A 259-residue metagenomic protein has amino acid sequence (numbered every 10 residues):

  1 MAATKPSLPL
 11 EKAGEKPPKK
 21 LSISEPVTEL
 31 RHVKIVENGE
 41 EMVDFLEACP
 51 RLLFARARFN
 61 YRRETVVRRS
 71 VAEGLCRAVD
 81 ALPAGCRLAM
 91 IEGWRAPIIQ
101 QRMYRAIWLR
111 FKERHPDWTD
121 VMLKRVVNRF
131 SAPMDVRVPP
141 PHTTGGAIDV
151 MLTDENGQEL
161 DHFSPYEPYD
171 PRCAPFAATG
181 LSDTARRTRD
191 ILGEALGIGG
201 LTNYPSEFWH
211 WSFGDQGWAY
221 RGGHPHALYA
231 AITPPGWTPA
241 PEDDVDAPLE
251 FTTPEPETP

Functional and structural regions predicted by a protein language model:
M1-G93, P97-P205, D215-P259: Extracytoplasmic cell-surface/polysaccharide-interacting catalytic and binding patches
W211: Conserved metal-phosphate-binding beta-hairpin within the catalytic cores of diverse ATP-dependent phosphoryl-transfer
